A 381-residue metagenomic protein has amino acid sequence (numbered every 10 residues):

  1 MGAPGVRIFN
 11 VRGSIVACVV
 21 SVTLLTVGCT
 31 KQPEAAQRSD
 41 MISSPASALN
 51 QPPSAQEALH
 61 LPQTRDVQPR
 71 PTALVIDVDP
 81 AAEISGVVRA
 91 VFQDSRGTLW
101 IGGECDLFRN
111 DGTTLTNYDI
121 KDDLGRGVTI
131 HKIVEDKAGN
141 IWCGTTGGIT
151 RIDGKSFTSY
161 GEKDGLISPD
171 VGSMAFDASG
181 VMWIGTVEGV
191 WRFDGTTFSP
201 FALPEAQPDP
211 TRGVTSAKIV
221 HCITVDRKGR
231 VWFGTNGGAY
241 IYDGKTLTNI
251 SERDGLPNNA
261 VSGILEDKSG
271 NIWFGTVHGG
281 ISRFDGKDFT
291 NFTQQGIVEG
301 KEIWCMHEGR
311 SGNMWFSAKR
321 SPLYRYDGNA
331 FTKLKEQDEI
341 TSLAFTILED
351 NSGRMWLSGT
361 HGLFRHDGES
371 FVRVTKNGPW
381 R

Functional and structural regions predicted by a protein language model:
G2-R381: Carboxylate-rich, polar loop motifs that coordinate divalent cations or form catalytic acidic clusters
